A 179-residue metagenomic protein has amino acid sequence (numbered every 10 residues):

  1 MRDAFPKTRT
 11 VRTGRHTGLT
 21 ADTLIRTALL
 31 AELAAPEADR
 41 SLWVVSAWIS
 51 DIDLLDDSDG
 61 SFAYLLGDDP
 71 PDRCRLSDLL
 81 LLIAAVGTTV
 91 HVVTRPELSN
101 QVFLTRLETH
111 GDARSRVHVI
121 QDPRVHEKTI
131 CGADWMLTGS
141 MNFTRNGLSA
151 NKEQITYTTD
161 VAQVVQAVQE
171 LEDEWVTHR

Functional and structural regions predicted by a protein language model:
M1-R179: PLD/PLD-like phosphodiesterase catalytic module centered on the HKD motif
